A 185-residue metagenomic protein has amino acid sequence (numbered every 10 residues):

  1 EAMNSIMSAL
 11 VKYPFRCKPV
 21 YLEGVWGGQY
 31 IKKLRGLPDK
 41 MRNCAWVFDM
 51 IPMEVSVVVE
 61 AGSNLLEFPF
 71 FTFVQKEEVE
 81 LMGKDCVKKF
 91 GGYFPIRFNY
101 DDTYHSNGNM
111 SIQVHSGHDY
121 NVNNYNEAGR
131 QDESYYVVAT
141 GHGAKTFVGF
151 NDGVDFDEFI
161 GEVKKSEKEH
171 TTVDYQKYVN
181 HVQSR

Functional and structural regions predicted by a protein language model:
E1-E158: Transition-metal
D152-R185: Double-stranded beta-helix
